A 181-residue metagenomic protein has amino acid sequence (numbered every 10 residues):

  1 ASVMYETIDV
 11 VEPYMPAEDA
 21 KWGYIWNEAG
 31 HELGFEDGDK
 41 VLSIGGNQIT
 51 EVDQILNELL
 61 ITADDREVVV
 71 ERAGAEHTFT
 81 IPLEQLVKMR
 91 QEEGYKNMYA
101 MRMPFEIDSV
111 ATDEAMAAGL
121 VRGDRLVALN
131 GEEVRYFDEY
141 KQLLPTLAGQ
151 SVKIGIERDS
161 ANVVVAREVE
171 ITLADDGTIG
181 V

Functional and structural regions predicted by a protein language model:
S2-V181: PDZ peptide-recognition modules
